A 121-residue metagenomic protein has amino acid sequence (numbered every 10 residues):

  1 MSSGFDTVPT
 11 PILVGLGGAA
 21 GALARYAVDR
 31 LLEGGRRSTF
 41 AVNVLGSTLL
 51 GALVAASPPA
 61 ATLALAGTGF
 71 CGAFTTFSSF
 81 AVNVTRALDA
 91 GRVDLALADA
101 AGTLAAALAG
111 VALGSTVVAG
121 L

Functional and structural regions predicted by a protein language model:
M1-L121: Membrane-interface helix-loop junctions in multi-pass transporters/channels
